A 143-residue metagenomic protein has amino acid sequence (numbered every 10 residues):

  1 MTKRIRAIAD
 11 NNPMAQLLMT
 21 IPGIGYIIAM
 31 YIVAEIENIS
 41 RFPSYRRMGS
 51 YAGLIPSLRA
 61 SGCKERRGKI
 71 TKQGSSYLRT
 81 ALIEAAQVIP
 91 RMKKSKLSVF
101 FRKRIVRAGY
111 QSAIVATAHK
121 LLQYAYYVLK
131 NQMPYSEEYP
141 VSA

Functional and structural regions predicted by a protein language model:
M1-A143: A detector of single, family-specific signature residues that are central to catalytic or substrate-handling motifs
